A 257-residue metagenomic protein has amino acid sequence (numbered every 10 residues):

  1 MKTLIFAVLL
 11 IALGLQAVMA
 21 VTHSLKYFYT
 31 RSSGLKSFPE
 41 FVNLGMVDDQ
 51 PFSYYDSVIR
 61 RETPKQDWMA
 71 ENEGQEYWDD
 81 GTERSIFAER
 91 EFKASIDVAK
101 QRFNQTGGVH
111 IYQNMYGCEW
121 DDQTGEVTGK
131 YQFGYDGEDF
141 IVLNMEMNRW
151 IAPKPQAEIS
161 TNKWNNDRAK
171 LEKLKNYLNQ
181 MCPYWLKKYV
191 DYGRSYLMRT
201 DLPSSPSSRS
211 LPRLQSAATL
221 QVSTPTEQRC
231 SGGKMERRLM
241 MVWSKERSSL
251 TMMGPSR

Functional and structural regions predicted by a protein language model:
M1-Q221, S244, L250-R257: Extracellular/lumenal regions of secretory-pathway proteins
V222-C230: Solvent-exposed loop segments of extracellular immunoglobulin-like
S231-E236: Conserved aromatic beta-strand anchor motif in extracellular beta-sandwich/beta-rich domains
